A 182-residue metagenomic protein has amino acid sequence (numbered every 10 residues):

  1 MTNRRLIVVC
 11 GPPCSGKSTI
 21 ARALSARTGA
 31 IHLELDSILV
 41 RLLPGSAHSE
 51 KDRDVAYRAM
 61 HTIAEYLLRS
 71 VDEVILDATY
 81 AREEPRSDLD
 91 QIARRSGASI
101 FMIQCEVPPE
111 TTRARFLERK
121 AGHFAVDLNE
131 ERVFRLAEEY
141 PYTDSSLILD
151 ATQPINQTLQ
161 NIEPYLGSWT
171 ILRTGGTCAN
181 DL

Functional and structural regions predicted by a protein language model:
M1-N3: Phosphate-binding P-loop
L6: Walker A (P-loop) ATP-phosphate-binding motif of ABC ATPase nucleotide-binding domains
V9: Hydrophobic anchor at the beta1->P-loop junction of P-loop NTPases
P12: P-loop (Walker A) phosphate-binding loop of NTP-binding proteins
S15, T19-S70: Conserved substrate/cofactor phosphate-moiety recognition/catalytic segment in nucleotide-dependent phosphotransferases
V55-I100: Glycine-rich phosphate-binding loop used to anchor ATP phosphates in small-molecule kinases, encompassing both
S96-R115: Conserved phosphate-donor/acceptor-positioning beta-strand/loop module used by diverse small-molecule
E118-N161, W169-L182: Small-molecule kinase domains that catalyze NTP-dependent phosphoryl transfer to phosphate-bearing small molecules
